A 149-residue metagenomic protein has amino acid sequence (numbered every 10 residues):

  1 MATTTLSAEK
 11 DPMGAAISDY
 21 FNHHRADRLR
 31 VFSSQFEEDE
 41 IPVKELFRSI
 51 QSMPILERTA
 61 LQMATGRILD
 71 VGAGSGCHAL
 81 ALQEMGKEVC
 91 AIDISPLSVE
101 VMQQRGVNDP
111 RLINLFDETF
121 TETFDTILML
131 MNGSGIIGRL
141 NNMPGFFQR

Functional and structural regions predicted by a protein language model:
M1-R30: N-terminal auxiliary segments of SAM/dcSAM-dependent transferases
F47-R67: Conserved alpha-helix/loop element of class I SAM-dependent methyltransferases that forms part of the SAM/SAH-binding
S75: Conserved SAM/SAH-binding loop
S95-P96: Conserved SAM/SAH-binding beta-strand->alpha-helix loop
V99-V101: Short alpha-helix immediately C-terminal to the canonical SAM-binding loop
G106-D117: Conserved SAM-binding strand-loop segment of SAM-dependent methyltransferases
F116-I127: A short acidic, Gly/Pro-enriched loop at the edge of an enzyme's catalytic core that lines a small-molecule cofactor
G135-R149: A short, conserved alpha-helix within the catalytic core of class I
